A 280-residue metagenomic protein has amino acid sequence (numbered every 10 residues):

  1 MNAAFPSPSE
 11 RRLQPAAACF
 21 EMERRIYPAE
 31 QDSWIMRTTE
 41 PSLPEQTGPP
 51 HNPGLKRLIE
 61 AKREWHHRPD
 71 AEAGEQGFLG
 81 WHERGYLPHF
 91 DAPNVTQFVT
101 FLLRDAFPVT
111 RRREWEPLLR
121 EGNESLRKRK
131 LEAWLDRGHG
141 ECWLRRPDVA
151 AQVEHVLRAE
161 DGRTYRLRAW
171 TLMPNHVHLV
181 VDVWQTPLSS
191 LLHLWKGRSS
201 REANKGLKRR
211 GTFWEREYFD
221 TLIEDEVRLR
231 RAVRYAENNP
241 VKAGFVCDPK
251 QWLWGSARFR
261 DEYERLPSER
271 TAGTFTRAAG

Functional and structural regions predicted by a protein language model:
M1-G280: Short catalytic/metal-binding and nucleic-acid-binding patches
